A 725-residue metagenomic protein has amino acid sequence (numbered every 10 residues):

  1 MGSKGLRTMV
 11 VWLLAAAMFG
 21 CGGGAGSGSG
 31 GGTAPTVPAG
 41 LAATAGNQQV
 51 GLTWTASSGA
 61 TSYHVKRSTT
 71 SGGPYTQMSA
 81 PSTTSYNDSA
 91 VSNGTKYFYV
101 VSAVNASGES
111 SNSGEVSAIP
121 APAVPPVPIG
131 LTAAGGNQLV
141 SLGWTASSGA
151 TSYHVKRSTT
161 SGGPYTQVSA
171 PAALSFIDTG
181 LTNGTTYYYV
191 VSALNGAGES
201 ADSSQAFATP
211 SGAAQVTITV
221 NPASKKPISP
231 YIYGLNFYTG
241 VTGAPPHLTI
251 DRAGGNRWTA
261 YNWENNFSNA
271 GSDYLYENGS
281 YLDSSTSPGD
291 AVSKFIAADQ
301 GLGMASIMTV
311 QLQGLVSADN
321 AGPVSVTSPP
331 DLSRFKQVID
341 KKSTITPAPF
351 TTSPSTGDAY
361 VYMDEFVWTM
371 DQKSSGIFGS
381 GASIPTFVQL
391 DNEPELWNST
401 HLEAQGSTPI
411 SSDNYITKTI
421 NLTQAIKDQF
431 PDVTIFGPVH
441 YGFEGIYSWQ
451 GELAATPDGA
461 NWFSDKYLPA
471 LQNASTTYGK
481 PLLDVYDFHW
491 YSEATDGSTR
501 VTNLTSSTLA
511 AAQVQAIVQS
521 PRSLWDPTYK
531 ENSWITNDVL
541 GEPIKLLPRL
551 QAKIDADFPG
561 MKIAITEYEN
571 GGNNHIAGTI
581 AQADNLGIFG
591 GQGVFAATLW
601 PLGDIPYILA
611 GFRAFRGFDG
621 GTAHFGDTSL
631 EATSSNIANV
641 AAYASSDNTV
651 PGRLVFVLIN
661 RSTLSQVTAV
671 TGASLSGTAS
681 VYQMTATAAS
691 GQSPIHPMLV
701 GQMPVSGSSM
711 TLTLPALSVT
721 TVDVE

Functional and structural regions predicted by a protein language model:
L14-A39, A118-V127: Bacterial Sec-dependent N-terminal signal peptides
Q48-A60, Q138-A150: Conserved aromatic anchor
D88-S107, D178-A197: Beta-strand-rich modules
V104-A123, L194-G212: Extracellular fibronectin type III
T219-W368, Q389, P394-S411: N-terminal substrate-binding region of glycoside hydrolase catalytic domains
V361-T369, K373-S374, E403, S411-A577 (+1 more regions): Noncatalytic carbohydrate-binding groove/subsite architecture in carbohydrate-active enzymes
H575, L586-R653: Glycan-recognition and catalytic regions of carbohydrate-active enzymes
I637-G677, M684, S718-D723: Carbohydrate-binding surface patches
